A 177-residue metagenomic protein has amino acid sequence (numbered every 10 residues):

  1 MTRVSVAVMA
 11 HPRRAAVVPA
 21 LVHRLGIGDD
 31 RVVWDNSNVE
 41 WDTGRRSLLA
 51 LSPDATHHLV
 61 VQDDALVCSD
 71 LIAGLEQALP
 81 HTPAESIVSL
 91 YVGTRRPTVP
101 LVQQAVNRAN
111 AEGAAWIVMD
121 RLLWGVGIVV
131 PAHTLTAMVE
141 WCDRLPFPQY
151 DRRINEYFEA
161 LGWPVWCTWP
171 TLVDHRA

Functional and structural regions predicted by a protein language model:
M1-V61, A65-A177: An acidic/histidine-cluster motif and surrounding catalytic segment that typifies divalent-metal-assisted enzyme active
